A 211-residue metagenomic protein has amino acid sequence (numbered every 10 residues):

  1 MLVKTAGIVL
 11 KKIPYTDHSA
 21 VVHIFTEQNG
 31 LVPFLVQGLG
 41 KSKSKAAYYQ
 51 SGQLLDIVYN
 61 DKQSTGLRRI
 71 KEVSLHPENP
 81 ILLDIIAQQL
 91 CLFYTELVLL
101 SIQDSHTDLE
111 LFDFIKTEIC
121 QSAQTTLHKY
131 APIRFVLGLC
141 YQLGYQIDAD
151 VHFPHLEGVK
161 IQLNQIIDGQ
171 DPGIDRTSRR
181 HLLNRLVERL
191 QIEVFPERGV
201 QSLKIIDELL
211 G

Functional and structural regions predicted by a protein language model:
M1-A20, F25-G211: Non-catalytic alpha-helical scaffolds and adjoining flexible linkers that form interface surfaces for assembly
